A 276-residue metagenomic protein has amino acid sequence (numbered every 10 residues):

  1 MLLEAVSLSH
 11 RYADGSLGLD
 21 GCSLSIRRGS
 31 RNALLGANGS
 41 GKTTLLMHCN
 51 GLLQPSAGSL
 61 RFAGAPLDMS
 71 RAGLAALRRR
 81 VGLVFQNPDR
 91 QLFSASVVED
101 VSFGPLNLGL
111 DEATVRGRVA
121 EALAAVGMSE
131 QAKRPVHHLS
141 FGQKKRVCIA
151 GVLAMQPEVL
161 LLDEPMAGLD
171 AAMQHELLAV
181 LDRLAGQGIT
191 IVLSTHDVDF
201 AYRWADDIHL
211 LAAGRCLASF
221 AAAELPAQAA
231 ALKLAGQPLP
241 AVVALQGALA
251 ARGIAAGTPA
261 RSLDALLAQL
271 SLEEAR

Functional and structural regions predicted by a protein language model:
N50: Helix-to-loop junction immediately C-terminal to a conserved catalytic motif
S59-A76: ABC ATPase NBD Q-loop/coupling interface
A113-Q131: Conserved ABC ATPase "signature" region
P135-L139: Conserved ABC ATPase signature
L160-D163: Catalytic Walker B motif of ABC-type/P-loop ATPase nucleotide-binding domains
T195-H196: H-loop/switch region of ABC-family ATPase nucleotide-binding domains
A213-G214: Conserved ABC ATPase "signature" C-loop
